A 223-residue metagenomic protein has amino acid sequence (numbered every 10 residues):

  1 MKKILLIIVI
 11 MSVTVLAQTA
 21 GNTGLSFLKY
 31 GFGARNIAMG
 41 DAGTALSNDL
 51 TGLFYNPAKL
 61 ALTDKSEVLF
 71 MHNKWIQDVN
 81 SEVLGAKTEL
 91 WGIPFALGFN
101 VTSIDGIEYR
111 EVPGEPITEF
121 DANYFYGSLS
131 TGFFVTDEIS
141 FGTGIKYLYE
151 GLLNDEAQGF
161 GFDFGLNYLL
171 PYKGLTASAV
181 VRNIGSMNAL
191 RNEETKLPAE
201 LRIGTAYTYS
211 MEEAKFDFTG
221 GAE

Functional and structural regions predicted by a protein language model:
M1-I4, D137: Positively charged n-region of N-terminal signal peptides that target proteins for export
K3-T14: Sec-dependent N-terminal signal peptides
Q18-E223: Subset of outer-membrane beta-barrel
